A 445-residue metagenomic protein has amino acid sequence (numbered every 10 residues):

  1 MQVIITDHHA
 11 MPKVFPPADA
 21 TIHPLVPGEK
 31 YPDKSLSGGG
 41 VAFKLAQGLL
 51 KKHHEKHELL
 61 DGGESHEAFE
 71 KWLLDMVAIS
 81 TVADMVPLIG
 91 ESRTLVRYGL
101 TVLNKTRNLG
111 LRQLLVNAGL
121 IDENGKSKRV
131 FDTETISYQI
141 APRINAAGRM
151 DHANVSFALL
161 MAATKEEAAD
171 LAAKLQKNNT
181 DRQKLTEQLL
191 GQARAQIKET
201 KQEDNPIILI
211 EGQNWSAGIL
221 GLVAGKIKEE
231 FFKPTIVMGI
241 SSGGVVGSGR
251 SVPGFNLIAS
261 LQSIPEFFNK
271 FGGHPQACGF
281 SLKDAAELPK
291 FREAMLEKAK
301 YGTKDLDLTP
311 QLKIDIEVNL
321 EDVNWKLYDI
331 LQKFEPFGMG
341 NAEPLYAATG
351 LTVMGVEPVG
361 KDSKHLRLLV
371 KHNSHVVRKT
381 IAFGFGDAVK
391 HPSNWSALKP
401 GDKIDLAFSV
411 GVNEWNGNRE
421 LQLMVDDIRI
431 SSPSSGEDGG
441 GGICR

Functional and structural regions predicted by a protein language model:
M1, H8-M11, A20, L25-P27 (+2 more regions): Short, ordered loop/turn segments at secondary-structure junctions
V3-I4, T235: Hydrophobic beta-strand scaffold residues
T6-H8, A83: Active-site flanking residues adjacent to catalytic metal/cofactor-binding acidic residues
F15-A18, F231: Short, structured coil segments at secondary-structure junctions
P17-L60, E70, L74-V82: Short alpha-helices
K51-P289, E293, Q311, E317-V318: Hydrophobic helix-and-loop "lid/oligomerization" segment in the mid-to-C-terminal part of catalytic domains
E167-L171, N178-I210, F255, S263-S431 (+1 more regions): Mid-to-C-terminal polyanion-binding domains and interfaces
G436-G440: Glycine-biased, low-complexity coil/linker segments
